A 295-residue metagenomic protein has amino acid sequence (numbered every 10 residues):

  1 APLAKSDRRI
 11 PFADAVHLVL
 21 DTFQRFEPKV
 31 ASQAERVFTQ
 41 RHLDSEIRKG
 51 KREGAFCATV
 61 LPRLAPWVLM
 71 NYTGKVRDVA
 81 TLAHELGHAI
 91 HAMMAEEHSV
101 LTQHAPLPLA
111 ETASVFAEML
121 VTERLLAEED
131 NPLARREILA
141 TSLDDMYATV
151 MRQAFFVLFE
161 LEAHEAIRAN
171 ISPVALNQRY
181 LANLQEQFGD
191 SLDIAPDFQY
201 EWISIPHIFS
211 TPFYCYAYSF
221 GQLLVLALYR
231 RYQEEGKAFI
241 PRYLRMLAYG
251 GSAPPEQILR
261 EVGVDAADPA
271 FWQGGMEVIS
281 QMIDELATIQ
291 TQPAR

Functional and structural regions predicted by a protein language model:
A1-R8, P28, R63-V76, A92-A105 (+3 more regions): Glycine- and acidic
A1-W67: Contiguous, non-catalytic segments that form substrate-binding/exosite surfaces or channel walls
P11, A15, V19, V79 (+6 more regions): Hydrophobic (often cysteine-bearing) scaffold residues that line and stabilize catalytic clefts of nucleotide/cofactor
R25-S32, A58, H88, A92-S99 (+1 more regions): Conserved helix-loop functional segments at active or binding sites
S32-F38, H98-A105, L126-I138, E235-R242: Short, glycine/acidic-rich hinge or "gate" loops at secondary-structure transitions that mediate conformational
H42, E46, L82-A83, I90 (+4 more regions): C-terminal, non-catalytic "cap/extension" segments appended to globular domains
R77-E85: Short alpha-helical catalytic segment bearing the HExxH-like zincin motif of zinc-dependent metalloproteases
A80-T81, A92-M119, E123: Post-HEXXH active-site segment of zinc metalloproteases
